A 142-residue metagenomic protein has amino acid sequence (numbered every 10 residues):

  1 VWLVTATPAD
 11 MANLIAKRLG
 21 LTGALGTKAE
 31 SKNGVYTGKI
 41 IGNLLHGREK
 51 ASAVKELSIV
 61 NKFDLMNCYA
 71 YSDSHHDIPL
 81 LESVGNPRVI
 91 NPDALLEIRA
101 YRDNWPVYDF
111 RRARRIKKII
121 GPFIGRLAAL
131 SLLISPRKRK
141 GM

Functional and structural regions predicted by a protein language model:
V1-M142: C-terminal cap/substrate-recognition subdomain and adjoining C-terminal extension of metal-dependent phosphatase-like
